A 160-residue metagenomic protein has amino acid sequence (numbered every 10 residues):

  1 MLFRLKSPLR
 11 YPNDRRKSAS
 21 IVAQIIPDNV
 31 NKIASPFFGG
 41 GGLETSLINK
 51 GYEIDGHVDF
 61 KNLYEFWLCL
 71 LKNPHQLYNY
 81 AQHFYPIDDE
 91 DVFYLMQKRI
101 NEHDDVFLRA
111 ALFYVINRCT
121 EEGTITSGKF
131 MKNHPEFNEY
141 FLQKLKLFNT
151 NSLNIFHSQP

Functional and structural regions predicted by a protein language model:
M1-A19, P74-P160: SAM-dependent nucleic-acid methyltransferase catalytic core
M1-F38, G42-L43, L47-K50: S-adenosyl-L-methionine
V22, I33-L47, G56-F60, Y114-E121 (+2 more regions): Conserved proline-anchored active-site loop of SAM-dependent methyltransferases that bridges a beta-strand
N31-I100: SAM cofactor-binding core of SAM-dependent methyltransferases, primarily the Rossmann-like beta-alpha-beta module
